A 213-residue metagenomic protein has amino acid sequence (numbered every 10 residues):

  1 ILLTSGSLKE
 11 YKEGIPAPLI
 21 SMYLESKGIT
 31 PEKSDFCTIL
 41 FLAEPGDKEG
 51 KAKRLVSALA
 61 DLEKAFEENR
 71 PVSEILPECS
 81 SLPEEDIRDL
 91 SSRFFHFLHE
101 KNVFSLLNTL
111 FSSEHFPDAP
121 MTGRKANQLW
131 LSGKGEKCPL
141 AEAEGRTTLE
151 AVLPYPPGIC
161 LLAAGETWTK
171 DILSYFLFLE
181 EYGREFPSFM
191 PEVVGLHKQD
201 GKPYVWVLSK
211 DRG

Functional and structural regions predicted by a protein language model:
I1-G213: Non-catalytic terminal extensions of PLP-dependent enzymes
